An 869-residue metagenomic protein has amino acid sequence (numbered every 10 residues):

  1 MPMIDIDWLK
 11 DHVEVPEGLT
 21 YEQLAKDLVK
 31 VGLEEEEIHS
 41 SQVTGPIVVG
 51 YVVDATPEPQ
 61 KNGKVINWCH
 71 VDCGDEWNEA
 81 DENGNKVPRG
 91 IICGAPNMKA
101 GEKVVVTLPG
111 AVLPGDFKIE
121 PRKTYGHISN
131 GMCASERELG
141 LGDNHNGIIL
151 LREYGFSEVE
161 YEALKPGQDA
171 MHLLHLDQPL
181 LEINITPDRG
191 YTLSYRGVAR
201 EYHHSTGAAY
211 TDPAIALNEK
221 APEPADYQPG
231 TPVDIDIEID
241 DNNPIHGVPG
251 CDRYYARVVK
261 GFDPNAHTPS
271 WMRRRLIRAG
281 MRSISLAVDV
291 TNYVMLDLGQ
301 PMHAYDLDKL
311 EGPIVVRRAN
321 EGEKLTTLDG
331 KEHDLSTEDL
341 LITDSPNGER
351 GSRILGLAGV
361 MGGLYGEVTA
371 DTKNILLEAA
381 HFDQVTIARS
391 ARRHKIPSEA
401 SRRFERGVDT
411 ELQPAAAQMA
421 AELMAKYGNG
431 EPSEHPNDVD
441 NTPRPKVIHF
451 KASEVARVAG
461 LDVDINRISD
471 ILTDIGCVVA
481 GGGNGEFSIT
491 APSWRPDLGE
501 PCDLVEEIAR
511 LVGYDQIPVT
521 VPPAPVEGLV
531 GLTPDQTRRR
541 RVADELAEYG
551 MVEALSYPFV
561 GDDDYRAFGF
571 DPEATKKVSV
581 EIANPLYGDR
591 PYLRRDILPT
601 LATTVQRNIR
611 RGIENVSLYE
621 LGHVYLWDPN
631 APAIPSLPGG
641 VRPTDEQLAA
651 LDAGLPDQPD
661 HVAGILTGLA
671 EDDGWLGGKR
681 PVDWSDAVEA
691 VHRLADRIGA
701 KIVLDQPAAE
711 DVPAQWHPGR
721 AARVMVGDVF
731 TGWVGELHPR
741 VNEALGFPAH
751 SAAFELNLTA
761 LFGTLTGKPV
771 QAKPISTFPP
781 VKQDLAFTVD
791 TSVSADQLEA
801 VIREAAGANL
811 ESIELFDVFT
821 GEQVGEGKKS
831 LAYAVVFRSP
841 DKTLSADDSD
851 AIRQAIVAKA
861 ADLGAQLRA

Functional and structural regions predicted by a protein language model:
M1-P229, G351, L376, R393-K395 (+5 more regions): Phosphate-backbone binding interfaces of nucleic-acid-interacting proteins
M3-I6, H12, L24-K26, S41 (+6 more regions): Glycine/proline-enriched, intrinsically flexible loops and inter-domain linkers
Q23, T473-A480, Y619, Q647-L651 (+2 more regions): A carboxyl-terminal module marker
V43-P46, E219-A221, V294-L296, T490 (+5 more regions): Beta-rich nucleic-acid/ligand-interaction surfaces
V49-G90, P166, R273-R274, R278 (+1 more regions): Conserved mixed alpha/beta core segments that line enzyme active sites in large multi-domain catalysts
R122, V315-V368, A524-Q658, R720 (+2 more regions): Class II aminoacyl-tRNA synthetase-like tRNA-binding/catalytic domains
R137-E138, N144-N146, G155, Y161 (+3 more regions): Conserved catalytic alpha/beta cores of large enzymes that bind or transform nucleotide phosphates and polynucleotides
G197, I448-A452, A456-V616, V836-R838 (+2 more regions): Extended, well-folded interaction surfaces typified by the phenylalanyl-tRNA synthetase beta subunit core
